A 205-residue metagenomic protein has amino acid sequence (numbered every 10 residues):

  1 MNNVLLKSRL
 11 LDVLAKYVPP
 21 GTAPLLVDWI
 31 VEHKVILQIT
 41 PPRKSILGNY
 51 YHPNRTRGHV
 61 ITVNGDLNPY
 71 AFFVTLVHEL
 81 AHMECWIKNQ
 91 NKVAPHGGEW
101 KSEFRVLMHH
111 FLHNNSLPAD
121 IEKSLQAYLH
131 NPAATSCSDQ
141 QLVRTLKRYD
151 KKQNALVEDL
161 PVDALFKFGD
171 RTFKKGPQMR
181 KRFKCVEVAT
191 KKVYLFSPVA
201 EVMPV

Functional and structural regions predicted by a protein language model:
N2-R55, V60-I61, D66, N89-V205: Metalloprotease/metallohydrolase-associated module, dominated by Zn2+-dependent proteases
P69-F72: Conserved short loop/helix modules at catalytic or binding sites in compact beta-alpha or helix-hairpin-helix contexts
V74-I87: Active-site recognition of the HExxH zinc-binding catalytic motif
